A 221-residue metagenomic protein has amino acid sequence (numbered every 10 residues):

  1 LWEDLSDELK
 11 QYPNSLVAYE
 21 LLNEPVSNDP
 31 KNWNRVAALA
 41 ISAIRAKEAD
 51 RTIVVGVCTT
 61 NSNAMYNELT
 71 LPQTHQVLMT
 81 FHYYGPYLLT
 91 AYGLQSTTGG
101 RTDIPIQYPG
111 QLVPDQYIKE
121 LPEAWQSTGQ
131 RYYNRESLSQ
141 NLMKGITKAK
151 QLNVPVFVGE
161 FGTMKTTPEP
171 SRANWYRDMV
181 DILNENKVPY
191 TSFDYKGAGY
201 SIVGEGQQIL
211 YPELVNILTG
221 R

Functional and structural regions predicted by a protein language model:
L1-W2, N34-A37, R172-D178: Charged helix-capping and loop-helix junction motifs
E3-Y132, M143-T163, E185-V188: Active-site region of glycoside hydrolase catalytic domains
L5, L138-G145, Y176-V180: Short, acidic/polar
K31, E136-S139, P170: Soluble non-cytosolic domains of exported or imported proteins
Y87-A91, L112, L121, E136-S137 (+3 more regions): Generic alpha-helical secondary structure signal
G129, Q140, T147, E213-R221: Aromatic- and carboxylate-lined catalytic core of secreted/periplasmic carbohydrate-active enzymes
T167-R221: Aromatic-rich peripheral "rim/lid" segments of glycoside hydrolase catalytic domains that contact and position glycan
